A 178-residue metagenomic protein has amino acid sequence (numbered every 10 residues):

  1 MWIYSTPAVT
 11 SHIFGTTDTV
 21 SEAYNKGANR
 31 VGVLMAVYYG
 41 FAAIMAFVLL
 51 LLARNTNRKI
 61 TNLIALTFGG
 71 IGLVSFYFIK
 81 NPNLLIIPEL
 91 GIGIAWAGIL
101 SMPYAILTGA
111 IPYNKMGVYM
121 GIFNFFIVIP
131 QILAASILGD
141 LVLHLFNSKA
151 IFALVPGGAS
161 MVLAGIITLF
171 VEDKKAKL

Functional and structural regions predicted by a protein language model:
G15-G40, F152: Loop-to-transmembrane helix entry
A28, I111-F123: Loop-to-transmembrane helix entry/capping segments in MFS-fold secondary transporters and related SLC/MFSD carriers
I44-R58, V142-L143: Helix-to-loop junctions at the C-terminal end of transmembrane segments in multipass secondary transporters
T67-K80: C-terminal ends and interior cores of transmembrane alpha-helices in multi-pass membrane transporters/permeases
L84-G98: Hydrophobic core of transmembrane alpha-helices in multi-pass small-molecule transporters, especially MFS/SLC-type
G98-P112: Intracellular juxtamembrane helix-capping segments at the cytosolic ends of symmetry-related transmembrane helices
L133, V155-L178: Multi-pass alpha-helical transporter architecture, strongest for 12-TM Major Facilitator/SLC carriers used
D140-V162: A membrane-interface helix-boundary motif in multi-pass transporters
